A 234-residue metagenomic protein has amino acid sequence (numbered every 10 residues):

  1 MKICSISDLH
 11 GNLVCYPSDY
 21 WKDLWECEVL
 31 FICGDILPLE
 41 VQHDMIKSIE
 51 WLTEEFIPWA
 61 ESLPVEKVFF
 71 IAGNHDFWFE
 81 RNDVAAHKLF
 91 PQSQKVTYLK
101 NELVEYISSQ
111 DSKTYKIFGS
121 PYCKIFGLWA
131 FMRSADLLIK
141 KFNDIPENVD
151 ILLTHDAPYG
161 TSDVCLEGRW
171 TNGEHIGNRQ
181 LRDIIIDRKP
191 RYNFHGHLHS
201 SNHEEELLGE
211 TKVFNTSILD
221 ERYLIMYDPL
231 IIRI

Functional and structural regions predicted by a protein language model:
M1-H10, C33, T114-C123, D150-H155 (+1 more regions): Active-site-proximal beta-strand elements of phosphoester/diester hydrolases
I6, G11-S109, I186: Core catalytic region of metal-dependent phosphoesterases/phosphodiesterases, especially metallo-beta-lactamase-like
H10, I36-L37, N74-F77, L103 (+4 more regions): Catalytic metal-binding/acid-base residues of hydrolase active sites
V29, V96, V149-I151, R191-Y192: Short, Asp-centered acidic motifs that coordinate Mg2+ and/or phosphate in catalytic or ligand-binding sites
L37, V41-L52, N148-K189: Active-site-proximal segments of metal-dependent phosphoesterases and phosphodiesterases across multiple
V104-D111, Q180-Y192, H199-I234: Binuclear metal-dependent phosphoesterase catalytic core
S112-I151, W170-R179: Binuclear metal-dependent hydrolase catalytic cores centered on His/Asp/Glu-rich metal-binding motifs
G127-M132, D156, T161-E167, E205 (+1 more regions): A short secondary-structure junction signal
